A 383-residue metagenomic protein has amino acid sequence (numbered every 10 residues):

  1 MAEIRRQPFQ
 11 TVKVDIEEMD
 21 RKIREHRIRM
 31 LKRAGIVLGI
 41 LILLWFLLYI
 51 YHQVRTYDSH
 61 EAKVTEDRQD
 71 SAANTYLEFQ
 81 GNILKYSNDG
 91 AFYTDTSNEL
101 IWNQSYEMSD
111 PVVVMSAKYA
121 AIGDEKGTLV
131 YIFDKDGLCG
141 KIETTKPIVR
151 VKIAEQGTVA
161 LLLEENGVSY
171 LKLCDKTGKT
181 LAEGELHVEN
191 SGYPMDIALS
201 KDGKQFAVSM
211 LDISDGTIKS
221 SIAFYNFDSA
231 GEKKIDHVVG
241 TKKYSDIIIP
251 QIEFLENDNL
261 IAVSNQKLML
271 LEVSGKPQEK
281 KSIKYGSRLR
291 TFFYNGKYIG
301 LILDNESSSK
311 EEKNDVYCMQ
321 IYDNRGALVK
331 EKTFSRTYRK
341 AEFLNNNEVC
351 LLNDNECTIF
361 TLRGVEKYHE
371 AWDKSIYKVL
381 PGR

Functional and structural regions predicted by a protein language model:
M1-L31: N-terminal Lys/Arg-rich, disordered targeting/topogenic segments
K32-Y49: Hydrophobic membrane-insertion alpha-helices, especially the h-region of bacterial N-terminal signal peptides
R55-R68, N98-S105, D136-E143, T180-H187 (+4 more regions): A short beta-strand motif characteristic of beta-propeller blades
R68-E78, E107-K118, K146-G157, N190-L199 (+4 more regions): Repeated scaffold domains used in trafficking and secretory/extracellular systems, primarily beta-propellers
N74-S87, A91-F92, V113-E125, V130-Y131 (+8 more regions): Short beta-strand elements that form the blades of beta-propeller/WD-repeat-like and other beta-sheet-rich scaffold
D95-S97, D134-G137, C174-K179, F227-A230 (+3 more regions): Short loop/turn segments that connect beta-strands within beta-propeller blades
I101-E155, Q278-E306, Y317-C318, L328-T333: Structured, soluble extracytoplasmic/luminal domains of envelope-associated proteins
S169-A262: Solenoidal tandem-repeat scaffolds enriched in leucines and small polar residues
